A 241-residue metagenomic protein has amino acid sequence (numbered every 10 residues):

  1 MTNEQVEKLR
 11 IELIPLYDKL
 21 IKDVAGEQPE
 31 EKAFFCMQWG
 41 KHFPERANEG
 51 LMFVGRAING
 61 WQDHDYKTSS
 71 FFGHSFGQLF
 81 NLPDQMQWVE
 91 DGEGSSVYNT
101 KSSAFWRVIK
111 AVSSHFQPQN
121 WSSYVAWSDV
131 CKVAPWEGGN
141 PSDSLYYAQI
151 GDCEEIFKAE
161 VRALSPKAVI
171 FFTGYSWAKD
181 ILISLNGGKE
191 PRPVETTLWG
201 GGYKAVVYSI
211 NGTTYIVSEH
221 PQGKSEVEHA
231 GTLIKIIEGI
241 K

Functional and structural regions predicted by a protein language model:
M1-I21, S142-K158, W177-K241: C-terminal capping/extension of enzyme domains
M1-Y98, I150-I156, E160, I236-K241: Active-site and ligand/interface coordination hotspots across diverse enzymes and nucleic-acid-associated assemblies
A47-L51, P118-S123, V207-I216: Beta-strand-turn-beta hairpins that frame and shape the catalytic cleft of phosphate-ester-processing enzymes
M52-V54, A126-S128, A168-I170, T214-I216: Hydrophobic/aromatic beta-strand patches that form the interior of the parallel beta-sheet core in alpha/beta enzyme
A57-W61, C131-P135, G174-A178, H220-K224: Short, solvent-exposed loop/turn segments at secondary-structure junctions
K67-W136: Conserved catalytic-core helix/loop/strand module for nucleotide-ribose chemistry
A126, V130-D152: Charged, often glycine-rich, active-site loop that binds/positions anionic groups
F157-Y175: Proline-aspartate-enriched helix->loop->beta-strand connector
